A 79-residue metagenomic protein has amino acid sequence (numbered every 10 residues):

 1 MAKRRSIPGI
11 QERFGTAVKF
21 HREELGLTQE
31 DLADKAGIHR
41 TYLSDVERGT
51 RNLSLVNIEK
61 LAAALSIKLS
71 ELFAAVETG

Functional and structural regions predicted by a protein language model:
A2-E24: A short, Lys/Arg-rich alpha-helix, primarily the initiator
A2-K3, P8, A63, F73-G79: Short, charged recognition helix plus adjacent turn of helix-turn-helix-like nucleic-acid-binding domains
T16-D31, K35, K60: Short basic helix-loop element that most often maps to the first helix and adjoining turn of HTH DNA-binding modules
V18, L32-A33, L43-V46, L72: Conserved hydrophobic/aromatic packing and binding residues within compact polymer-binding modules
G37-R51: Recognition helix of helix-turn-helix/homeodomain-like DNA-binding domains that insert into the DNA major groove
R48, I58, T78: Short, conserved catalytic or interaction motifs in soluble domains
V56-E71: DNA major-groove recognition helix of helix-turn-helix/homeodomain DNA-binding modules
